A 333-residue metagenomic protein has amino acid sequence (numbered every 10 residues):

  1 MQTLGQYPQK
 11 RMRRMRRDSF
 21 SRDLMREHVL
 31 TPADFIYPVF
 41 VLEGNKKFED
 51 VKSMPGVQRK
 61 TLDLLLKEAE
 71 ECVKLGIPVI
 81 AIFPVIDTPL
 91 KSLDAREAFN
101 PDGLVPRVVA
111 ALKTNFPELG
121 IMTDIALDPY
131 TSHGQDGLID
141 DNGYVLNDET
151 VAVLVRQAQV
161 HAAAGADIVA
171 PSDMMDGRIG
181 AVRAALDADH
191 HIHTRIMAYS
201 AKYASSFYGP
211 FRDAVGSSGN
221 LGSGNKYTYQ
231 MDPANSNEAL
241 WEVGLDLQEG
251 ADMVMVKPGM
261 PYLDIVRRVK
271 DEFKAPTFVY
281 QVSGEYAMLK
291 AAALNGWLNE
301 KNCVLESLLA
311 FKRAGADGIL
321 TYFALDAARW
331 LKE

Functional and structural regions predicted by a protein language model:
Q2-Y7, D18, L30-I36, L42-E333: Alpha/beta enzyme core
P8-K10, R14: Exposed beta-strand/loop interface patches that mediate assembly or binding
